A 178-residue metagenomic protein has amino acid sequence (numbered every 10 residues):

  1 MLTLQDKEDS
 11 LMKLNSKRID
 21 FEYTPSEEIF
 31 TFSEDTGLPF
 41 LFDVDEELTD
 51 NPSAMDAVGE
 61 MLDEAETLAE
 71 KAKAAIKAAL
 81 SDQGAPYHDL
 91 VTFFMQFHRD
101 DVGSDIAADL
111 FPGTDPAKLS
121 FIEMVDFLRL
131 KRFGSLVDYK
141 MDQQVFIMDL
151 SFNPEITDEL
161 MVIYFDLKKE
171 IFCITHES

Functional and structural regions predicted by a protein language model:
M1-G113: Long, contiguous N-terminal structural blocks used for assembly/anchoring
L2-I29, I122-S178: Acidic, proline/glycine-rich low-complexity IDRs
V91-M141: Compact soluble domain cores
